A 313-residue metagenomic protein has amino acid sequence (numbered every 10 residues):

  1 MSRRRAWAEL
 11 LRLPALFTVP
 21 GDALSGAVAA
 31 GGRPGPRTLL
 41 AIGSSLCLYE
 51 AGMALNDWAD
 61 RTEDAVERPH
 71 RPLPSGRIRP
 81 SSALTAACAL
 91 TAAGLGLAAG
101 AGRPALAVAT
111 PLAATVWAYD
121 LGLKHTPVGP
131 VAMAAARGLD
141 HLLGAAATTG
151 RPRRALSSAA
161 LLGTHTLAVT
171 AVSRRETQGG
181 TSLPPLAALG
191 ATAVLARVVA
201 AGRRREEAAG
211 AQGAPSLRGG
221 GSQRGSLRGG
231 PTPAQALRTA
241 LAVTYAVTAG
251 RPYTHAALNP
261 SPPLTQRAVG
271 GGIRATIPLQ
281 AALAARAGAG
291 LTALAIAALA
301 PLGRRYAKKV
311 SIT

Functional and structural regions predicted by a protein language model:
M1-T313: Short amphipathic, positively biased membrane-proximal segments that drive organelle/inner-membrane targeting
